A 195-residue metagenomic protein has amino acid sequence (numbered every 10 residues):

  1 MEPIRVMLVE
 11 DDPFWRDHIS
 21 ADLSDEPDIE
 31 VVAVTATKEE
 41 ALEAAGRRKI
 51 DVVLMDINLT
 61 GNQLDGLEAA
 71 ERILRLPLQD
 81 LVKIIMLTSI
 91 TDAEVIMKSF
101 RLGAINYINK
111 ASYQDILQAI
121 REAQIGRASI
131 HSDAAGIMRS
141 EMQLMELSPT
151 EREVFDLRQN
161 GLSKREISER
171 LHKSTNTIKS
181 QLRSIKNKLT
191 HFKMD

Functional and structural regions predicted by a protein language model:
E10: Conserved acidic carboxylate
S20, V34-V52, T60: Acidic, metal-coordinating helix/loop segments flanking the phosphotransfer/catalytic sites of two-component signaling
D56-N58, T88: Active-site residues of response regulator receiver
L64-D80: Short amphipathic alpha-helix used as the core "switch/output" element in two-component signaling
L81-T91: A short, hydrophobic beta-strand element within the central beta-sheet of small alpha/beta folds
I96-F100, N109-E146: Short, flexible helix-to-coil linker/hinge segments that flank and couple to helix-turn-helix
G161-D195: Recognition helix of helix-turn-helix DNA-binding domains
